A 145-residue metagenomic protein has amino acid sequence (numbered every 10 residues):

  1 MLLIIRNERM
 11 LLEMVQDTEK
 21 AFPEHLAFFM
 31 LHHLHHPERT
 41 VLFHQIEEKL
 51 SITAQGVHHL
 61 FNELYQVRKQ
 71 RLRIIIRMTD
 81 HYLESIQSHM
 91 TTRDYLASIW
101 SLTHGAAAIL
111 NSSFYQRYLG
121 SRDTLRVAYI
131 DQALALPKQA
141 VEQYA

Functional and structural regions predicted by a protein language model:
L2, L12-V41, H89-I99: Hydrophobic alpha-helical connector segments
L2, R6, L42-Q45, Q70 (+2 more regions): Generic alpha-helical secondary structure signal
L3, N7, L11, H33 (+4 more regions): Hydrophobic recognition helices of helix-based DNA-binding modules
R9, T53-I86, R93-A97, T124-K138: Amphipathic alpha-helical packing segments from all-alpha helical-bundle domains
L12, Q16, Q45-E48, E84 (+2 more regions): Short, flexible helix-adjacent loops and helix caps
F29-H33, Y82-S85, L96-Y115: Short flexible/disordered coil segments
H35-H59, A108-Q116: Amphipathic alpha-helical segments used for helix-helix packing
H104-A106, L110-A145: Charged, low-complexity intrinsically disordered regulatory/assembly segments
